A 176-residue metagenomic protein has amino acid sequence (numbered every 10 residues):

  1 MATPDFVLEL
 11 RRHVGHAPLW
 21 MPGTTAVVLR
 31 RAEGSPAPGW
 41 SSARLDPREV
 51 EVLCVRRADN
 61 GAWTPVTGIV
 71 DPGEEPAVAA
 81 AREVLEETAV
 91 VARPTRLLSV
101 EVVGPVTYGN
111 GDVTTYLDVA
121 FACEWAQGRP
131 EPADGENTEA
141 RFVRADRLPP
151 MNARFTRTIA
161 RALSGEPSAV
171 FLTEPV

Functional and structural regions predicted by a protein language model:
M1-T25, R31-S35, S41-S42: Acidic, metal-coordinating catalytic segment for phosphate/diphosphate chemistry, firing primarily on the Nudix
M21-T24, P47-E49, A58-N60, P65 (+2 more regions): Short connector loops at helix/strand junctions that flank enzyme active sites, especially segments positioning acidic
T24-A26, L97, F121-C123: A structural signal for short, well-ordered beta-strand segments
T25, E51, E139: Conserved beta-strand and immediately adjacent loop positions that scaffold enzyme active sites
L29-R31, L97-V100: Residue-level recognition of beta-strand microenvironments
R44-E87: Conserved Nudix-box catalytic region and its N-terminal flanking loop in Nudix hydrolases and closely related
V70-R93, E101-T158, E174-V176: Unchanged
A160-V176: Charged phosphate-binding loop/patch that engages nucleotide di/tri-phosphates or the phosphate backbone of nucleic
